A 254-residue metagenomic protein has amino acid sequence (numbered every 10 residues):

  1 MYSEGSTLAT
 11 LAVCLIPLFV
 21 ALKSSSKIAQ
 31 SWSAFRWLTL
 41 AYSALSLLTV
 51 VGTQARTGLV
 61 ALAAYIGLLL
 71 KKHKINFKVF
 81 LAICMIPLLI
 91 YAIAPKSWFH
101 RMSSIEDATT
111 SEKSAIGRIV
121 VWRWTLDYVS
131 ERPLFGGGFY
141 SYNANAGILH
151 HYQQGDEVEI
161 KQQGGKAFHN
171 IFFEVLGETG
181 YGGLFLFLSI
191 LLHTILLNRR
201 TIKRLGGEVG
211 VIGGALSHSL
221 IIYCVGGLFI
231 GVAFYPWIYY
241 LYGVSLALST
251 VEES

Functional and structural regions predicted by a protein language model:
M1-K72, A82-P87, Y91, H193-R200 (+1 more regions): Alpha-helical transmembrane segments of multi-pass inner-membrane proteins
S6, G231-L241: Loop-to-transmembrane alpha-helix initiation sites
S24-I28, T57, N76, M102-E106 (+2 more regions): Membrane-interfacial segments
S33-S43, R56-A63, K78-I83, R101 (+3 more regions): Alpha-helical transmembrane segments of integral membrane proteins
A44, L48-T53, L70-K113, R123-E131 (+2 more regions): A membrane-periplasm/extracellular boundary helix in multi-pass inner-membrane enzymes that assemble envelope glycans
I66, K71, E178-I222, V244-S245 (+1 more regions): Hydrophobic transmembrane alpha-helices and their immediate junctions
A108-R123, E131, F135-T179, R200-R204 (+1 more regions): Long extracytoplasmic/lumenal interhelical loops at the membrane interface of multi-pass membrane proteins
E253-S254: Short, charged juxtamembrane terminal tails flanking transmembrane helices
